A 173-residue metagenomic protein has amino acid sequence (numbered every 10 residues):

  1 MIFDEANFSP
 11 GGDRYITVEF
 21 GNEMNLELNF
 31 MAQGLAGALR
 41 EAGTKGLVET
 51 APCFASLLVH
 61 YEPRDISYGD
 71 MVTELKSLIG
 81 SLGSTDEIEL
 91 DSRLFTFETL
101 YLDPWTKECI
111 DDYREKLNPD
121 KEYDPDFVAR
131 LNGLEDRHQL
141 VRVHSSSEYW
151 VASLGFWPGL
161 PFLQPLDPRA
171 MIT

Functional and structural regions predicted by a protein language model:
M1-T173: Conserved "landmark" site that anchors the functional core of diverse proteins
